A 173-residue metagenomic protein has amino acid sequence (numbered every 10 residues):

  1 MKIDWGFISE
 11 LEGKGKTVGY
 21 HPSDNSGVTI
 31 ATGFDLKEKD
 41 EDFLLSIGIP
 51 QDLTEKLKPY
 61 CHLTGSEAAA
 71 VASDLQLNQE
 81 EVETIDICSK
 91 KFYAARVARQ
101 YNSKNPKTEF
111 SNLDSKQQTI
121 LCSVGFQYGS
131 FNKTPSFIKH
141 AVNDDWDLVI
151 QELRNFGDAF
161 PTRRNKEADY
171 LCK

Functional and structural regions predicted by a protein language model:
M1-Q118, L148-K173: Acidic, aromatic-lined catalytic clefts of primarily extracellular/periplasmic carbohydrate-active enzymes that remodel
K116-A159: Catalytic and substrate-binding regions of cell-wall glycan-acting enzymes that process beta-1,4-linked
